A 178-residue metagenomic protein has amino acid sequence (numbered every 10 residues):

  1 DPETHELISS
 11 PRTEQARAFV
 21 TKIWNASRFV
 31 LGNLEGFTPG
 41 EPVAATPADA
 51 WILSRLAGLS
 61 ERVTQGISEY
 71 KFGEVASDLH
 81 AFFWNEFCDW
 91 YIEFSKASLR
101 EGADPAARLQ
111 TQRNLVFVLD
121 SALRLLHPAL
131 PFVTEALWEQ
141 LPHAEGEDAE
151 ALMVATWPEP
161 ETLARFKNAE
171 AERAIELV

Functional and structural regions predicted by a protein language model:
D1-A18, E69-E74, L163-I175: Conserved phosphate-binding loops in nucleotide/dinucleotide-binding enzymes
D1-V43, H143-D148: Catalytic adenosine-cofactor/nucleotide-binding cores of aminoacyl-tRNA synthetases and other
G36-T64, I92-V178: Acidic, turn-prone loop/beta-hairpin segments
A76, H80: Aromatic-lined ligand-binding clefts that engage carbohydrates, nucleic acids, or primary amines
